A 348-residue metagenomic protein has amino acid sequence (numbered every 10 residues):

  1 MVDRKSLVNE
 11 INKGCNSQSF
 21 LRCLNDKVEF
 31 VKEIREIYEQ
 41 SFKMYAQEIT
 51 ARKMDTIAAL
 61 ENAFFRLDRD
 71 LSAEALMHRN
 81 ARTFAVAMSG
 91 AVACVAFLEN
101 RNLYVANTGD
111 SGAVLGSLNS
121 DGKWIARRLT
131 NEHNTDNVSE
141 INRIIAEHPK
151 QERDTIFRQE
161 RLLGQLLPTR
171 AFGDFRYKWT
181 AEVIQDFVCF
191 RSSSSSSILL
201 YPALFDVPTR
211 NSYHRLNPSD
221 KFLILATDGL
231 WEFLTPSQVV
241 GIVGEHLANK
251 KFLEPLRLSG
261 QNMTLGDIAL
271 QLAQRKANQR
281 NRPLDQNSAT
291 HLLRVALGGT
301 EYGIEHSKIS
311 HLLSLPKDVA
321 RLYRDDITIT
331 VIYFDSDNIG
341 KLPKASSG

Functional and structural regions predicted by a protein language model:
M1-G348: PP2C/PPM-type serine/threonine phosphatase catalytic core, specifically the conserved beta-strand-loop-alpha-helix
